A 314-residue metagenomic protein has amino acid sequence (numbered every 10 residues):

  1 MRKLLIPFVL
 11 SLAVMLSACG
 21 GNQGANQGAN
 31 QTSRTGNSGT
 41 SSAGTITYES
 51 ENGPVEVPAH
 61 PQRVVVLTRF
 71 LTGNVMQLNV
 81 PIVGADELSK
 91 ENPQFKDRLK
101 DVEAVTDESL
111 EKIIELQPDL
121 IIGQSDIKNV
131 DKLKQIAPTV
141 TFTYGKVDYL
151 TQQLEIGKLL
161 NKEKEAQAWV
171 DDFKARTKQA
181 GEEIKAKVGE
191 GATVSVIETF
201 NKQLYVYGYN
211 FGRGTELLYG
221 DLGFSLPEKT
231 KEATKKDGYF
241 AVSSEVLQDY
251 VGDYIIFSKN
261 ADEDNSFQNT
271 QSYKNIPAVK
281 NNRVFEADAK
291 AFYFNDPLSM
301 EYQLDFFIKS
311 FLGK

Functional and structural regions predicted by a protein language model:
R2-L10, C19-L67, E165-I197, K259-D264 (+2 more regions): Bacterial Sec-exported substrate-binding components of ABC uptake systems
M15-L16: Bacterial Sec-type N-terminal signal peptides, specifically the leucine/valine-rich hydrophobic h-region
S50-N52, K100-L110, T234-S244: Short helix-initiation/N-cap motifs at beta->coil->alpha
L67-E115: A short, structured surface patch at a secondary-structure boundary
S89-E91, V206-G238: Alpha-helical, coiled-coil/dimerization segments enriched in small aliphatic residues
L110, Q117-I122, P138, G252-D253: Proline-aspartate-enriched helix->loop->beta-strand connector
K132-K202, L298-K314: Extracytoplasmic substrate-binding proteins
Y250-K314: Structured C-terminal subdomain patch of bacterial secreted/periplasmic proteins
